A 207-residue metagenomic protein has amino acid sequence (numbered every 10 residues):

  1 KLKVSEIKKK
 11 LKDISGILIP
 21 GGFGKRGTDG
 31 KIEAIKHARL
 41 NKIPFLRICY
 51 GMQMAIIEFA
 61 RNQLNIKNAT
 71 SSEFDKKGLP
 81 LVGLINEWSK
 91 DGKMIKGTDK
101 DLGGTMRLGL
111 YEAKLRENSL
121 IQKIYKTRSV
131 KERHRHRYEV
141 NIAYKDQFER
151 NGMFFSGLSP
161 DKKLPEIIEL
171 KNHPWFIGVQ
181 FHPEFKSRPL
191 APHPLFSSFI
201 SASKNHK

Functional and structural regions predicted by a protein language model:
K1-K9, V130-K207: Acyltransferase
K10-Y111, N118-L120, P189, F196-K204: Cysteine-nucleophile active-site neighborhood
I14, V82, A113-L115, F155 (+2 more regions): Generic structural hydrophobic/aromatic packing signal, biased to beta-strands
L18, F23, Y125, F181-P183: Short, histidine-centered active-site or binding-site loop motifs used for metal coordination, general acid-base
N68-F74, S129-K131, G157: A short alpha-helix-loop-beta-strand transition element characteristic of N-terminal alpha/beta dinucleotide-binding
K90-N141, E149-R150, P160, E166-K171: Substrate-binding/catalytic lobe of Class I Rossmann-like enzymes that use SAM or dcSAM, i.e., the mid-to-C-terminal
